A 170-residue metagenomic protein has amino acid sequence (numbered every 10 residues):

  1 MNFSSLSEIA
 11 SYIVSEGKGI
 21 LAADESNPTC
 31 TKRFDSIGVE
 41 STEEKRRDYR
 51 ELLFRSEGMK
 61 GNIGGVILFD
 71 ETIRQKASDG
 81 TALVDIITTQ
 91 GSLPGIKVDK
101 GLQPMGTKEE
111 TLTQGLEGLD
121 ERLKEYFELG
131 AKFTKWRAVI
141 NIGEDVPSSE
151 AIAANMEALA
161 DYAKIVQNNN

Functional and structural regions predicted by a protein language model:
M1-L129, I142: Alpha/beta catalytic barrel-like cores
E117-N170: Helix-rich catalytic cores of soluble enzyme domains
